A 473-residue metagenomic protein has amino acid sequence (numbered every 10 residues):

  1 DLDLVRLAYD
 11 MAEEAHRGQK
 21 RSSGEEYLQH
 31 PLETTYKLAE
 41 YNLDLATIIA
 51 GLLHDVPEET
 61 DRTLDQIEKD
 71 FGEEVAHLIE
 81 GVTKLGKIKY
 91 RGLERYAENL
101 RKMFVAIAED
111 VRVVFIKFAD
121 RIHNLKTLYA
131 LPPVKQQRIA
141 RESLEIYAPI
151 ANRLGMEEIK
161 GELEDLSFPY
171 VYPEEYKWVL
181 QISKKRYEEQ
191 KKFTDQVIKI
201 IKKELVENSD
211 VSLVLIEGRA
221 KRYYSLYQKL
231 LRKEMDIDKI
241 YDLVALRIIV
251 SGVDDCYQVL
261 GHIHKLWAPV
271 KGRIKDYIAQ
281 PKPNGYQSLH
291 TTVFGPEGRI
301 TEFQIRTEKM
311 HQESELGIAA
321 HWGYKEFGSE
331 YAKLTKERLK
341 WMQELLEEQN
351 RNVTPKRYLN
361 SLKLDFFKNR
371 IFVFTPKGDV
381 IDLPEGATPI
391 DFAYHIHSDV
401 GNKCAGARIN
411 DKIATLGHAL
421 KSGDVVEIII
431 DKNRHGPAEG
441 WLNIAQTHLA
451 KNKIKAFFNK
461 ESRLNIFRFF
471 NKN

Functional and structural regions predicted by a protein language model:
D1-V114: Metal-dependent phosphohydrolase cores
E40, K69, V206-E207, K265: Secondary-structure boundary motif
L64, G72-V75, G81-V244, C256-G261 (+2 more regions): Internal insertion modules embedded within essential enzymes
I249-S251: Short hydrophobic/aromatic beta-strand micro-patches that form the beta-sheet surface supporting nucleotide- or nucleic
